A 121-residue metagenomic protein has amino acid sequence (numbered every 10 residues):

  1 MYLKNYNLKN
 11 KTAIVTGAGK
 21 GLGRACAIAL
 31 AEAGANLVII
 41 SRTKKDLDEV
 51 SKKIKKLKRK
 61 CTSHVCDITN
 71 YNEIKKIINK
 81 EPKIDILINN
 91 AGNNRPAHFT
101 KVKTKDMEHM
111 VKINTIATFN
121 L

Functional and structural regions predicted by a protein language model:
M1-K11: Flexible N-terminal pre-Rossmann segment of NAD(P)-dependent oxidoreductases
T12, G19-G21: Conserved glycine-rich cofactor-binding loop
A35-E49: Conserved glycine-rich Rossmann-like NAD(P)H-binding loop of the short-chain dehydrogenase/reductase
K45, H64-K76, T104: The beta1-alpha1 cofactor-binding region of Rossmann-like NAD(H)/NADP(H)-dependent oxidoreductases
A91-R95: Conserved NAD(P)H cofactor-binding loop of Rossmann-fold oxidoreductase domains
H98-F99, K103-E108: Substrate-binding pocket helix/loop in short-chain dehydrogenase/reductase
